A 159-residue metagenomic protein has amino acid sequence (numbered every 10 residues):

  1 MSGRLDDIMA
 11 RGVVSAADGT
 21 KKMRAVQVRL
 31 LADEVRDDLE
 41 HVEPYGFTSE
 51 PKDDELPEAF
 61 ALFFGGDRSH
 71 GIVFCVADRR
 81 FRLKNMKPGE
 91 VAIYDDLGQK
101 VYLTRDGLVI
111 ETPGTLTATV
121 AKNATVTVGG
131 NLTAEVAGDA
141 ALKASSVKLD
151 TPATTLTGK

Functional and structural regions predicted by a protein language model:
G3-A10, M23, K52-F60, F64-K159: Right-handed beta-helix
D7-S15, V28: Short, mixed-charge, low-aromatic patches
S15-D18, C75: A residue-level detector for short acidic-glycine micro-motifs
K21-Q27: Short aromatic-glycine-enriched beta-strand elements
V28-R36: OB-fold (S1/OB) nucleic-acid-binding surfaces
L31, V42-Y45, Y94-L97: A structural micro-motif recognizing beta-strand termini and the immediately following turn/loop segments
V35-S49: Beta-strand/loop nucleic-acid-binding surfaces
